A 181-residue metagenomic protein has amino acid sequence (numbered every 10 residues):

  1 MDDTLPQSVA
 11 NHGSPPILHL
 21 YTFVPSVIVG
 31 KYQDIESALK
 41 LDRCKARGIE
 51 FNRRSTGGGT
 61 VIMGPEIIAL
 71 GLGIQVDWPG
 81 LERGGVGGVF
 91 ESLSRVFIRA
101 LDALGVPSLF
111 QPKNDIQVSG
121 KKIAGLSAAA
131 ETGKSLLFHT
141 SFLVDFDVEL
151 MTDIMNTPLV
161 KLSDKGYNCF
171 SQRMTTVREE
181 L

Functional and structural regions predicted by a protein language model:
M1-D42, R54, I154, P158-L159 (+1 more regions): Active-site loop/lid in soluble adenylation, ligation, and acyl-transfer enzymes
T22-V24, T56, P65, F110-N114: Short Gly/Ser/Thr- and Asp/Glu-enriched loop/turn motifs at secondary-structure junctions
S37-G57, L93-S94, L104, I123: Short acidic (Asp/Glu) patches
T60-G80, L162-E180: Residues forming anionic-ligand binding surfaces in small-molecule and nucleic-acid pockets of primarily soluble enzymes
I67-N114: Contiguous, small/hydrophobic- and glycine-enriched helical/loop subdomains that border and often "cap" functional
R95-A100, L104-P107, A124, A129-L181: Long, positively charged amphipathic alpha-helical accessory segments at protein N-termini or as interdomain linkers
V118-S119: Structural motif
